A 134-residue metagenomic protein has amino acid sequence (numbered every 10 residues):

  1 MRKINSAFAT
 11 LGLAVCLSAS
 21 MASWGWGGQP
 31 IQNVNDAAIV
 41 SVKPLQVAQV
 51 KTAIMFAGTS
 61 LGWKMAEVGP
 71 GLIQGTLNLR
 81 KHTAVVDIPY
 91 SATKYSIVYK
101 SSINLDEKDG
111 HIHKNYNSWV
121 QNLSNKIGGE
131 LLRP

Functional and structural regions predicted by a protein language model:
M1-G12: Bacterial N-terminal signal peptides that target proteins for export
R2-K3, S18-S23, E130: N-terminal charge/polar-biased segments
T10-S20: Bacterial N-terminal signal peptides
W24-P134: Ser/Thr-rich, low-complexity intrinsically disordered terminal regions
